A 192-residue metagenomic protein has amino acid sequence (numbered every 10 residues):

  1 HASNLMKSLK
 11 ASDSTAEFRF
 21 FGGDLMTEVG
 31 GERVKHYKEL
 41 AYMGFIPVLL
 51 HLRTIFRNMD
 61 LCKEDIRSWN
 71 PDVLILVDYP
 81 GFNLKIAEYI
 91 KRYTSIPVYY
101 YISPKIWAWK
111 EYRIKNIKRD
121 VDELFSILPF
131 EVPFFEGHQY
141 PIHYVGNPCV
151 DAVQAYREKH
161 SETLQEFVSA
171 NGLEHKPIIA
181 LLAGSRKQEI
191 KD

Functional and structural regions predicted by a protein language model:
H1-L173, L181-I190: Active-site and donor-binding regions of nucleotide-sugar-utilizing enzymes
P177: Alpha/beta-hydrolase fold active-site loops
